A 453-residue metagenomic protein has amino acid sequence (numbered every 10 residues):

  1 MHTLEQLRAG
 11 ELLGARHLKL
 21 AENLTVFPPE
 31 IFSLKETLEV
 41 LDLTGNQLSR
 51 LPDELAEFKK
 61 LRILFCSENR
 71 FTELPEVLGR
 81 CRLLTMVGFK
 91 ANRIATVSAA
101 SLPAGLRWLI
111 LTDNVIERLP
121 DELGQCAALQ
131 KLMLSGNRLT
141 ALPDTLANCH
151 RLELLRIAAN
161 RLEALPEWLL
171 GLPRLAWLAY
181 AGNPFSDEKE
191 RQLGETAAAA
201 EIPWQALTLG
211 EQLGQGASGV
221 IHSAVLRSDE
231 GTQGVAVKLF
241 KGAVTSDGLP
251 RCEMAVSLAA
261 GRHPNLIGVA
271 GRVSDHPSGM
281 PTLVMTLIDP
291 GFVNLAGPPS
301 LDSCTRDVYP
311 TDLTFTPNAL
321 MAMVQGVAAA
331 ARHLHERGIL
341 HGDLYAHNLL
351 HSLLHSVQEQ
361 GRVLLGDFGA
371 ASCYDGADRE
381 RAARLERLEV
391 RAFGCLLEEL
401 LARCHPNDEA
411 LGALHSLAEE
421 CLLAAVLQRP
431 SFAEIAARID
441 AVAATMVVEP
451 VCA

Functional and structural regions predicted by a protein language model:
M1-D53, E57-I110, R118-D121, A176-A217 (+1 more regions): The feature captures the LRR N-terminal capping module
V220-A255: ATP-binding glycine-rich loop module of kinase domains
A255-L266: Structural motif at the C-terminus of the N-lobe alphaC helix and the adjacent alphaC-beta4 loop of the Hanks-type
G268-P281: Short beta-strand micro-motifs within the conserved protein kinase catalytic domain, predominantly in the N-lobe
S278-F292: Conserved short submotifs of the Hanks-type protein kinase catalytic core that shape the nucleotide-binding pocket
M323-V324: Activation segment signature within eukaryotic-like protein kinase domains
A331, H335-S352: Catalytic-loop of the protein kinase fold
L364, F368-S416: C-lobe/activation-segment region of protein kinase-like
